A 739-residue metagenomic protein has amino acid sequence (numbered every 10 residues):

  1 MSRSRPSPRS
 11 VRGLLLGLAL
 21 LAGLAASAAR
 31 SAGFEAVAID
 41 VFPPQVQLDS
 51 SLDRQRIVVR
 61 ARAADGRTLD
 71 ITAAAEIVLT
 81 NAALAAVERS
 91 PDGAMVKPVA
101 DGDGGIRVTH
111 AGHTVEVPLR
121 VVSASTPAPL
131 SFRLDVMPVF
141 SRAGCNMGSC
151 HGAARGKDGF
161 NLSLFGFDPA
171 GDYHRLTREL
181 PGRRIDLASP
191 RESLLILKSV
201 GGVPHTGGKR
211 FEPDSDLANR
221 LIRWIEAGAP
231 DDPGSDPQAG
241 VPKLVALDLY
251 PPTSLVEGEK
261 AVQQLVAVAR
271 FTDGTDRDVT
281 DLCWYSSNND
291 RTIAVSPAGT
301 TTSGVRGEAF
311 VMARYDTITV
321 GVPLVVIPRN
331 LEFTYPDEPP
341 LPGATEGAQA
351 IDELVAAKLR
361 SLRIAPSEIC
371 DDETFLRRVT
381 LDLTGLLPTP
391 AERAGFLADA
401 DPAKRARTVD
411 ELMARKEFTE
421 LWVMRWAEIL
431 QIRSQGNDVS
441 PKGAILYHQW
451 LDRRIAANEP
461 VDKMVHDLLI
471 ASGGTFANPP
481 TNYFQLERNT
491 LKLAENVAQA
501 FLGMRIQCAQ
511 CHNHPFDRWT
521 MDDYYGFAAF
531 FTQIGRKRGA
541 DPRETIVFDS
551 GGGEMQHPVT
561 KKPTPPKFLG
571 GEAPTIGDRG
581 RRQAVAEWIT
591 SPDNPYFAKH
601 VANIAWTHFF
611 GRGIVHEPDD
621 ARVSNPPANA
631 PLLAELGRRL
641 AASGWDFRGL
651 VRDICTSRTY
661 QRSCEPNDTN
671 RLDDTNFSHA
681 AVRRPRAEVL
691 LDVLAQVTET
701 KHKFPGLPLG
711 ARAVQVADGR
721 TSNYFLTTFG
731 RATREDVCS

Functional and structural regions predicted by a protein language model:
M1-S10: N-terminal secretory signal peptides that target proteins for export/translocation
G13-A25: Bacterial N-terminal signal peptides
A29-R142, H151-G152, G156-S163, A170-Y173 (+3 more regions): Extracytoplasmic soluble-region selector
P118-G171, R184-I185, S189-E192, L197 (+7 more regions): Sequence context surrounding c-type heme c attachment/ligation sites in exported
R178-G182: Acyl-group handling in specialized metabolite and lipid biosynthesis
A227-P230, V305-V325, E417-L421, R538-T560 (+1 more regions): Structured, non-catalytic alpha/beta "coupling" segments that mediate domain-domain communication and provide generic
G343-E417, R425-L707, Q715, N723 (+2 more regions): Primarily short, surface-exposed interaction patches in extracytoplasmic proteins
